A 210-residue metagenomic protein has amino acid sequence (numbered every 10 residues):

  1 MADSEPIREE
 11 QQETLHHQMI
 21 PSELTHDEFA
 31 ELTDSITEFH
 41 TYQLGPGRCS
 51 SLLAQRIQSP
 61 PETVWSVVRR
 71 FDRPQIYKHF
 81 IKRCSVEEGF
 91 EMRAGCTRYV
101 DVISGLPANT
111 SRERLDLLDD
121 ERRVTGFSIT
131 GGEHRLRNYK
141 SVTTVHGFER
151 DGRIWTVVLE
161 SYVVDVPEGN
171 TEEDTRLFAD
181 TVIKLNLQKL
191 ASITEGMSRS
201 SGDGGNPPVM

Functional and structural regions predicted by a protein language model:
A2-E91: Hydrophobic ligand-binding cavity/cleft-lining segments
D3-E5, S128-L185: Beta-strand/loop substructures that line and gate deep hydrophobic ligand-binding cavities in soluble
E38, Q188-M210: Short, highly charged C-terminal tails/helix-capping segments
R48-A54, T97, T110, V124 (+2 more regions): Intrinsic-disorder/low-complexity, polar/charged segments enriched in Ser/Thr/Lys/Arg/Asp/Glu/Gln
P61, D72, V166, L187 (+2 more regions): Eukaryotic basic, amphipathic alpha-helical target segments in cytosolic regions
E62, R69-R137, G196-M197: Glycine-rich portal/gate segments that line the openings of hydrophobic small-molecule binding cavities
V64, V68, R98-V100, L115 (+4 more regions): Structural signal for hydrophobic/aromatic residues that build the beta-strand cores of folded beta-sheet domains
I81-V86, T175-R176, N206-P208: Short amphipathic alpha-helical segments embedded in low-complexity Lys/Glu-rich regions
